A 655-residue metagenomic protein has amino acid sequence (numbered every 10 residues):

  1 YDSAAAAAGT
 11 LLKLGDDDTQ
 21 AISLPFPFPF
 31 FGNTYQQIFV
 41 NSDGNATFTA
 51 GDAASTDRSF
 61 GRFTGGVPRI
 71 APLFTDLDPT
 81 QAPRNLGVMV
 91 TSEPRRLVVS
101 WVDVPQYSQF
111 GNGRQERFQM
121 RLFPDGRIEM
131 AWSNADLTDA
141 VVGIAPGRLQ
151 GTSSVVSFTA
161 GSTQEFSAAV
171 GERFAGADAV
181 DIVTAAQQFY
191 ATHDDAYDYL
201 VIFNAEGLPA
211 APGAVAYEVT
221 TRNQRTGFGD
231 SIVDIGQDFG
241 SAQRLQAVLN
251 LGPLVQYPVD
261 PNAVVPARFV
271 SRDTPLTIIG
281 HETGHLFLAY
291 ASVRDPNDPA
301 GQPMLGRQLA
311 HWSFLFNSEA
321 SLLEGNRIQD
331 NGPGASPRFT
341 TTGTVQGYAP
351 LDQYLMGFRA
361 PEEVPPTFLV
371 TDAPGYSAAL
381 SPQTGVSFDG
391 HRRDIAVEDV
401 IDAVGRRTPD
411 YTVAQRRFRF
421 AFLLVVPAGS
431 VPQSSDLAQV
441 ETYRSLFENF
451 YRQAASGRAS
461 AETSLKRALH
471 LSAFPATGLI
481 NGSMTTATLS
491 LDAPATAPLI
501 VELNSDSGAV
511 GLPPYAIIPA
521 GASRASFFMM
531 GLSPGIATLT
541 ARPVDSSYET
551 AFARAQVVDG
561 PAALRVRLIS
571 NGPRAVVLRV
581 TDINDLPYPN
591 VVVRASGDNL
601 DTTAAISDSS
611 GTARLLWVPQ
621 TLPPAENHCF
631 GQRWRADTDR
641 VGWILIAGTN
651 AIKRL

Functional and structural regions predicted by a protein language model:
Y1-T184, L351, V404-A468: Extracytoplasmic Ser/Thr/Pro-rich, glycosylation-prone low-complexity segments
T34, N85, R96, V183-Q188 (+1 more regions): Replace "(M1/M4/M9/M12/WLM)" with "(e.g., M1/M4/M8/M9/M12/M26/WLM)" and add "not limited to" to clarify scope
F174-Q329, S336-P337, Q353-F358: Active-site-proximal segment of zinc-dependent metalloprotease catalytic domains
F474-T485, V558-V576, T581-N584, D598 (+1 more regions): Beta-strand-rich domain onsets/edges
T496-P498, R574-V576, D585-S596: Short, ordered, surface-exposed loop/turn motifs in non-cytosolic proteins
N504-P514, V592-A604: Short amphipathic beta-strand segments in non-cytosolic proteins
Y515-A520, D601-L616: Short, acidic Ser/Thr/Gly-rich low-complexity loop/linker segments typical of extracellular and cell-surface proteins
G521, S526-S533, L615-N627: Short, hydrophobic beta-strand segments
